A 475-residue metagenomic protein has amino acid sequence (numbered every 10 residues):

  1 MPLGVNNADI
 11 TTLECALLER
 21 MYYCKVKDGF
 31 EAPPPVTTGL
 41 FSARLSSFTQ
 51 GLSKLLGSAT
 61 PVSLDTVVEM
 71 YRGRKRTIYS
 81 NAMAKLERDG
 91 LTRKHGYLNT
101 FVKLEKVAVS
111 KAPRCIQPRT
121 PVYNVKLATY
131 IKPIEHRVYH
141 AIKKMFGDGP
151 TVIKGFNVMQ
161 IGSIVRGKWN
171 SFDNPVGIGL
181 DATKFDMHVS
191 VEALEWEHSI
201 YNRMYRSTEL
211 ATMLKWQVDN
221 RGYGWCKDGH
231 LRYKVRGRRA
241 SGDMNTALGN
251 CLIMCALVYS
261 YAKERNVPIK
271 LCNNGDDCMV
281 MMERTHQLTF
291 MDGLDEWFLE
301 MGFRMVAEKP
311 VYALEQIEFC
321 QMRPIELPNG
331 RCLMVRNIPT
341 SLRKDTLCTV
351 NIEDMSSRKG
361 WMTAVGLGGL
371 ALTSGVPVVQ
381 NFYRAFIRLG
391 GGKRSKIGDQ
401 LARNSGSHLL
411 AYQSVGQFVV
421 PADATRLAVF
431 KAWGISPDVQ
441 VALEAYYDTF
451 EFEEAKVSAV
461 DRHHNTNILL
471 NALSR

Functional and structural regions predicted by a protein language model:
M1-R475: Viral RNA-dependent RNA polymerase
